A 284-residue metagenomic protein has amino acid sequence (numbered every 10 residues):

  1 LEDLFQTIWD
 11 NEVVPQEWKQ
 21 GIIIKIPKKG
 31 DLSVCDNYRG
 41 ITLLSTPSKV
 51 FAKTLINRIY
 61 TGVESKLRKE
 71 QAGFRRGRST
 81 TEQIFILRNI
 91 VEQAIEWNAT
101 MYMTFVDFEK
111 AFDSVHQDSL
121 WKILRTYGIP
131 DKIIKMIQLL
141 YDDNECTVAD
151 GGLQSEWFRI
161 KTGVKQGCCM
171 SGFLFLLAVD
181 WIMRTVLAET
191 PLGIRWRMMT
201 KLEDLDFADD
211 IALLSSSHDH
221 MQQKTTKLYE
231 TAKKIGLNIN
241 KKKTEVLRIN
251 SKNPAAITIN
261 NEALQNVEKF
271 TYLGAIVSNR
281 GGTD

Functional and structural regions predicted by a protein language model:
L1-A178: Conserved pre-catalytic core of RNA-dependent polymerases
W9-N11, R88-E92, R197-T200, K233 (+1 more regions): Eukaryotic intrinsically disordered and solvent-exposed regulatory patches
V34-D36, E96, E203-D206, N266-T271: Short, flexible turn/loop "capping" segments at secondary-structure junctions
L55-Q71, L177-A208, A212: Active-site palm subdomain of RNA-directed nucleic acid polymerases
K110-Y127, G163, L205-I235, N250-N253 (+1 more regions): Catalytic palm subdomain of template-directed nucleic-acid polymerases, centered on the conserved carboxylate motif
G152, L237-E268: Short, conserved micro-motifs composed of acidic
E262-D284: Basic, alpha-helical interaction scaffolds
